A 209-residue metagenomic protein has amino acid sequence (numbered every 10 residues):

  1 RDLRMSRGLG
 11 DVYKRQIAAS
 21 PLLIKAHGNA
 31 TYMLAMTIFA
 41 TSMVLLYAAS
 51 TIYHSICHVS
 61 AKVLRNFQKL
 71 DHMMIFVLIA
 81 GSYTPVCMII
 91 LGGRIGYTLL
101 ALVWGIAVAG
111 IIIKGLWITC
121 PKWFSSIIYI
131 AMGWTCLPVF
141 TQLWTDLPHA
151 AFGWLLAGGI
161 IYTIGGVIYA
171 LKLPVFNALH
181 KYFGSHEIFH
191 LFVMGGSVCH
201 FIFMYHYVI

Functional and structural regions predicted by a protein language model:
D2-Y13: Short, small-residue-biased leader/transition segments that mark boundaries at the very start of proteins
K14, I38, L45-L46, I52-Y53 (+8 more regions): Hydrophobic residues within membrane-embedded alpha-helical segments of Major Facilitator Superfamily
K14-Q16, K69-Y83, S126-F140, E187-C199: Small-residue-rich segments of transmembrane alpha-helices in multi-pass membrane proteins, especially helix faces
I17-M36, S82-L99, V139-L155, C199-I209: Helix-coil boundary and interhelical linker segments in multi-pass alpha-helical membrane proteins
S50-R65, V108-F124, A170-A178: C-terminal ends of transmembrane helices
A61, M73-I95, V108-T119: Internal transmembrane alpha-helix with an interfacial aromatic "cap," most often the third helix
F124-Q142, H149-L171: Alpha-helical membrane segments in multi-pass integral membrane proteins
K172-G195: Interfacial loop-to-transmembrane junctions
